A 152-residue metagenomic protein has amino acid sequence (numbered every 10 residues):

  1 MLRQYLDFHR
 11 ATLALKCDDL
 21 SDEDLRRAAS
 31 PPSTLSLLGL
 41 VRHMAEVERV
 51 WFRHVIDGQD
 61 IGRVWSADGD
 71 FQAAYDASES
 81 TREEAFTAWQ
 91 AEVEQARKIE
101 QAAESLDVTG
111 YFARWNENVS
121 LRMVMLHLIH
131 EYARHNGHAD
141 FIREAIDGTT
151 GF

Functional and structural regions predicted by a protein language model:
L2, D7-R10, Q90-R97: Solvent-exposed, well-ordered amphipathic alpha-helical segments that flank/support binding or catalytic loops
R3-Q72, Y111-F152: Short, contiguous alpha-helical
Q72-T109, R122-L128: Acidic/histidine-rich alpha-helical segments that form the ligand environment of transition-metal centers
